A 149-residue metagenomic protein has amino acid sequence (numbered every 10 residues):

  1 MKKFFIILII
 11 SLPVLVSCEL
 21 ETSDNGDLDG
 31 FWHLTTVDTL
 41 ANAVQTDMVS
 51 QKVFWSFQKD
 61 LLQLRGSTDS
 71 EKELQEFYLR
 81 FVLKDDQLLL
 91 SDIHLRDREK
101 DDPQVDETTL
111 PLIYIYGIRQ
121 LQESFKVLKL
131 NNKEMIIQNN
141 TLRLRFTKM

Functional and structural regions predicted by a protein language model:
M1-F4: Positively charged n-region of N-terminal signal peptides that target proteins for export
I6-I9: Sec-dependent N-terminal signal peptides
V14-S17: C-terminal motif of bacterial Sec signal peptides marking the signal peptidase cleavage site
E19-N25: Signal peptide cleavage region of secreted peptide precursors
D27-A43: Tryptophan-anchored aromatic micro-motifs
D29-F31, K59-Q63, L130-I136: Short, hydrophobic/aromatic-rich segments at coil-to-beta transitions
D38-Q45, V49, L61-L130: Contiguous, well-ordered beta-strand patches that form the walls/edges of small beta-barrel/beta-sandwich domains
Y78-D86, L130-M149: Edge beta-strand at a domain terminus
